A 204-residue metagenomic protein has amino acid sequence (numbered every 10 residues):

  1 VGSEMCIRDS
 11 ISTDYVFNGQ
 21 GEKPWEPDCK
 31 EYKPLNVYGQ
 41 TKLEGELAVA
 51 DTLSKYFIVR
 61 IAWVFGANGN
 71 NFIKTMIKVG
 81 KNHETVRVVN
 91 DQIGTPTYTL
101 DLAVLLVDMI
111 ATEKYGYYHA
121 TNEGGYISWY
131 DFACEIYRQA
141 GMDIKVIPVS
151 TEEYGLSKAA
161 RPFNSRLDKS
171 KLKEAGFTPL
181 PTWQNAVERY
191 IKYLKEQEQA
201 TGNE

Functional and structural regions predicted by a protein language model:
V1-I7: Short, small-residue-biased leader/transition segments that mark boundaries at the very start of proteins
V16-V59, V64: Catalytic helix-loop patch of NAD(P)-dependent Rossmann-fold dehydrogenases
E31, M76-R87, A140-T151: A short C-terminal helix-loop "cap" of Rossmann-like NAD(P)-dependent dehydrogenase/epimerase domains
L47-G94, L100-D101: NAD(P)-dependent short-chain dehydrogenase/reductase
A67-N68, Q92-D101, A120-Q139, R189: Substrate-binding strand-loop-helix patch in Rossmann-like NAD(P)-dependent oxidoreductase/epimerase domains
I73-I77, T99-V107, L180-I191: Short, amphipathic alpha-helical "lid/cap" segments that border enzyme active or binding sites
T112-S157, F163, E198, G202: Mid/C-terminal beta-alpha module of Rossmann-like enzyme folds, strongest in SDR-family dehydrogenases/epimerases
S128-C134, T151-L194: Conserved C-terminal active-site "lid" loop/helix of NAD(P)H-dependent oxidoreductases that clamps the redox cofactor
